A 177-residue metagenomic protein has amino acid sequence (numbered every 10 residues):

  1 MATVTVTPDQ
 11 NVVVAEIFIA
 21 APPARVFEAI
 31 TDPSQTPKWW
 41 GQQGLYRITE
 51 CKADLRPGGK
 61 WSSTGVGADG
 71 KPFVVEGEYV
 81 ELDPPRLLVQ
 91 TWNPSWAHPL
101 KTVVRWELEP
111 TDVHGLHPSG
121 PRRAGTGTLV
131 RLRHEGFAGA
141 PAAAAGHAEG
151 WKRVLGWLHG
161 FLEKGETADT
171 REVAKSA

Functional and structural regions predicted by a protein language model:
M1-Y46, A177: Hydrophobic ligand-binding cavity/cleft-lining segments
T7-D9, A53, D69-F73, W96-L100 (+1 more regions): A generic structural micro-feature
V12-E16, P23, I48, K60 (+4 more regions): Intrinsic-disorder/low-complexity, polar/charged segments enriched in Ser/Thr/Lys/Arg/Asp/Glu/Gln
V14, S34-P72, E172-A177: Short beta-edge strand/loop motif at the mouth of beta-sheet-based domains
E16, V89-K152, T170: Beta-strand/loop substructures that line and gate deep hydrophobic ligand-binding cavities in soluble
R56-S62, P84-T91: Short, hydrophobic/aromatic-rich segments at coil-to-beta transitions
G160-A177: Short, highly charged C-terminal tails/helix-capping segments
